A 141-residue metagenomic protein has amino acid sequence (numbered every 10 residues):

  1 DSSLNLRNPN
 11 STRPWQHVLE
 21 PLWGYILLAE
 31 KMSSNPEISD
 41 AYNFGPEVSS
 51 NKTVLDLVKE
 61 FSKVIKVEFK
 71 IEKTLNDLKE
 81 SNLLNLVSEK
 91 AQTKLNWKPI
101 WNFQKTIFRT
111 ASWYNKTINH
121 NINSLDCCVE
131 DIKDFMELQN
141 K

Functional and structural regions predicted by a protein language model:
D1-L4, W15-Y42: Alpha-helical substrate-binding/gating segment
D1-L6, S34-N35, K63-E72, E89: A short C-terminal helix-loop "cap" of Rossmann-like NAD(P)-dependent dehydrogenase/epimerase domains
N8-E20, P46-S50: Glycine-rich "substrate-gating" loop/helix at the edge of Rossmann-like oxidoreductase active sites
V18, Y25, D40-A41, N76-K98 (+1 more regions): Conserved C-terminal active-site "lid" loop/helix of NAD(P)H-dependent oxidoreductases that clamps the redox cofactor
P21-Y25, F44, V54-L57, A91 (+1 more regions): Non-catalytic, hydrophobic alpha-helical segments
A29-S33, I65, Y114, I118: Protein kinase-like catalytic domain
S39-Y42, L55-V58, K66-L83, N123-M136: C-terminal "lid/loop" region of Rossmann-like NAD(P)-dependent oxidoreductases
F103-K141: Amphipathic terminal alpha-helices
